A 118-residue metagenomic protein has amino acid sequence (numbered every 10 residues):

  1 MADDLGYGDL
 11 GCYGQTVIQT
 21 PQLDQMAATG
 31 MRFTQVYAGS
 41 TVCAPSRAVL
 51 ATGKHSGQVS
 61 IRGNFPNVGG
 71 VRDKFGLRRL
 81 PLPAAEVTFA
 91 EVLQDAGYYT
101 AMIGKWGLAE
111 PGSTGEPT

Functional and structural regions predicted by a protein language model:
M1-T118: Formylglycine-dependent sulfatase
